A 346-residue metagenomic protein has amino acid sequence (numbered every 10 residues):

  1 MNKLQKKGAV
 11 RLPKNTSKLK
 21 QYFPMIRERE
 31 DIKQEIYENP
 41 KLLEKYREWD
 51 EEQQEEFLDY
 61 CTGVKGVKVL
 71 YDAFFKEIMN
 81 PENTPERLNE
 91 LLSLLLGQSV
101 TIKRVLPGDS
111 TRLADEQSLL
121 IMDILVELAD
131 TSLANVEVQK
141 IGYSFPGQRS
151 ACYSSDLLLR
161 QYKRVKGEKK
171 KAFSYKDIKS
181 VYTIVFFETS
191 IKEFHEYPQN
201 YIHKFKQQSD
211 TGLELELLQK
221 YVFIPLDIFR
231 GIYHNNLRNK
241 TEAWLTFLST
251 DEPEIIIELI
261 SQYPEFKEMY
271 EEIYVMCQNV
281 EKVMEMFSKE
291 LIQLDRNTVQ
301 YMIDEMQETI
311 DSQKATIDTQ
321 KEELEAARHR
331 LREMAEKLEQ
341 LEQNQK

Functional and structural regions predicted by a protein language model:
N2-K220: Accessory alpha/beta interaction modules
K3-K65, A134-Q139, S249-K346: Short, charged alpha-helical interaction segments and adjacent helix-coil junctions
K68-L70, Y221-I224, F247-E252: Short acidic (Asp/Glu) and glycine-rich catalytic loops that position anionic groups and cofactors
Y71-M79, K169, L226-Y233, I255-L259 (+1 more regions): Short hinge/gating elements
D72-A73, P85-N89, Q148, I178-V181 (+5 more regions): Non-catalytic, well-ordered alpha-helical scaffold segments
H195-Y197, Y233-L237, E285-M286: Short conserved micro-motifs at the rims of enzyme active sites and ligand-binding pockets
D210-E242: Extended serine/threonine-enriched, polar tracts that run as long, contiguous segments within proteins
R230-G231, E242-I255: Compact structured core domains
